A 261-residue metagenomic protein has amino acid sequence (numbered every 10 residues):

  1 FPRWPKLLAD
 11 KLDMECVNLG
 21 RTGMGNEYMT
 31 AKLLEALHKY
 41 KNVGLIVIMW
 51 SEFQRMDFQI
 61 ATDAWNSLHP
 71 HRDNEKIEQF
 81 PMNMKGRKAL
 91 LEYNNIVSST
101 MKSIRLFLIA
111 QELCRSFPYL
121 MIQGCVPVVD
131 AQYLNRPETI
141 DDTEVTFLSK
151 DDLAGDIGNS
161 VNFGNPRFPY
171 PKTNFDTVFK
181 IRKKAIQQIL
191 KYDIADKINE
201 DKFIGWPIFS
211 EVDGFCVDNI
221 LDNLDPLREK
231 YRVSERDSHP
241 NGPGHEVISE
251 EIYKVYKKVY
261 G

Functional and structural regions predicted by a protein language model:
F1-Y28, L34, H38-K39, V247: Serine-esterase "nucleophile elbow" of acetyl-processing enzymes
G25-M29, Q54-D57: Short active-site-adjacent helix-start/loop capping segments
L34-G242, E246, E250-G261: Alpha-helical cap/lid subdomain in secreted, periplasmic, or secretory-pathway luminal O-acyl-processing enzymes
